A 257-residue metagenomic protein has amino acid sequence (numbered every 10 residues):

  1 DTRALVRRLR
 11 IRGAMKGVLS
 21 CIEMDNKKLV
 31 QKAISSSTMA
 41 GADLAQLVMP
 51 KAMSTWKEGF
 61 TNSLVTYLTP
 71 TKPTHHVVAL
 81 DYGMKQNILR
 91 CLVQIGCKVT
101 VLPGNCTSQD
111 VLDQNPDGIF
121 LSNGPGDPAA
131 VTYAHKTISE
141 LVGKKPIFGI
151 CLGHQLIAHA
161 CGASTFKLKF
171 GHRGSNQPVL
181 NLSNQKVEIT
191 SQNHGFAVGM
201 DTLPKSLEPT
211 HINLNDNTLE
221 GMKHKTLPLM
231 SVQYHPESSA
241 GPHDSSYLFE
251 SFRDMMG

Functional and structural regions predicted by a protein language model:
T2-N115, P128, S239-G241, S251-G257: RNA-binding accessory domains that recognize and position tRNA/RNA substrates
H76-D81, T190-S191, M230-Y234: Active-site-proximal beta-strand elements of phosphoester/diester hydrolases
V99, I147, L229: Hydrophobic anchor at the start of a short beta-strand that flanks the dinucleotide cofactor-binding loop
D113, G118, S122-M200, G241-M255: Cysteine-nucleophile active-site neighborhood
Q185-L227: Catalytic beta-strand/loop cores that center a nucleophilic Ser/Cys/Thr and support acyl-enzyme chemistry
G221-G257: A glycine-centered loop/beta-turn motif at secondary-structure junctions
